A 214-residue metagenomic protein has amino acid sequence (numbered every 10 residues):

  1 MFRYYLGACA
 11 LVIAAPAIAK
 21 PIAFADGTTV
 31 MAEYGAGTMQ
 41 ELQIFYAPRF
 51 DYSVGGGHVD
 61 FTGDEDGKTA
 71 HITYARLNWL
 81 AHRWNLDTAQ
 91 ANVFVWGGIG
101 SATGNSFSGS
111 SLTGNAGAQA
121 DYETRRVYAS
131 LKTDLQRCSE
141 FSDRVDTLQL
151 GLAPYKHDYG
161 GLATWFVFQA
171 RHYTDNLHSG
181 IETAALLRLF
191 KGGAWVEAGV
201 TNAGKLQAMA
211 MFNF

Functional and structural regions predicted by a protein language model:
M1, M31, M39, M209-M211: Detector for methionine-enriched segments
M1-A23: Cleavable N-terminal export/targeting peptides
L11-V12, A129, L187: Residue-level detector of solvent-exposed, low-hydrophobicity positions
A19-A184, A194, T201: Outer-membrane pore/translocation modules
L77, L150, L187, G204-F214: Outer-membrane beta-barrel "beta-signal"
